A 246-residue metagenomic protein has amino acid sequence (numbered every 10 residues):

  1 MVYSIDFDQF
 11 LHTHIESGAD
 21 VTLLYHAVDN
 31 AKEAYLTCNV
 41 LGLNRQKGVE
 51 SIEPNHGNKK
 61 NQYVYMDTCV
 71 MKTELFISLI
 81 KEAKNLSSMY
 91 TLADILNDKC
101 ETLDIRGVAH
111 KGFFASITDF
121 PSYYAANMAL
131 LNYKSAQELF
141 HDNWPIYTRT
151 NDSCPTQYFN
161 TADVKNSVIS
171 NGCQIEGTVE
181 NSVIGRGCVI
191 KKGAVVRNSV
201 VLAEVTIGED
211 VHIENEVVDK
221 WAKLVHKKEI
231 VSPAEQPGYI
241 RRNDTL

Functional and structural regions predicted by a protein language model:
M1-N127, I240-R242: Unchanged
E74, A83-L246: Left-handed beta-helix
